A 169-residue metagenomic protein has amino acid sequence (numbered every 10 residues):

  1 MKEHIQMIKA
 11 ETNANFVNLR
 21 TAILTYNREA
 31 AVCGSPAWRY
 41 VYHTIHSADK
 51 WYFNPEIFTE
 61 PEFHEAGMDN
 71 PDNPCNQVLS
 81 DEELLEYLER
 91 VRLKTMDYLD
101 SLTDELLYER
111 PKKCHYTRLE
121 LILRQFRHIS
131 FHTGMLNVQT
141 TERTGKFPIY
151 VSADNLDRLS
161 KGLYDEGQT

Functional and structural regions predicted by a protein language model:
M1-N13: Extreme N-terminal tail/first-helix region
H4, P71-E83, L99-R110, K146-Y164: Short, highly charged low-complexity linear segments
E11-N15, S160-L163: Extended alpha-helical regions
T12, C33-G34, I45, Q77 (+2 more regions): Generic structural signal for well-ordered secondary structure
N13-L24, D49-Y52, E89-T103, T133 (+1 more regions): Structural signal for well-ordered, non-membrane alpha-helices
L24-N70, K112-T169: Short, contiguous alpha-helical
N73-E109, L119-F131, M135: Acidic/histidine-rich alpha-helical segments that form the ligand environment of transition-metal centers
